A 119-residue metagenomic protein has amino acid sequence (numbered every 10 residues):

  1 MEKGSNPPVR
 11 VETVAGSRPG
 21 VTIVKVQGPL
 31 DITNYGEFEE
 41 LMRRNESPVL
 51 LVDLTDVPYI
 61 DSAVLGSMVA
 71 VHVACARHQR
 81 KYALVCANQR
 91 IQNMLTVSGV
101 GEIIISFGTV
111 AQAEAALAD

Functional and structural regions predicted by a protein language model:
E2-E40: STAS-typified acidic loop motif
R18, T55, A111: Conserved catalytic submotifs in the C-terminal HATPase_c
P29, V110-Q112: Short, solvent-exposed coil/turn elements at secondary-structure transition points
P29-I104: Amphipathic alpha-helical interaction surfaces in cytosolic regulatory modules
I105-T109: Short acidic-hydrophobic, aromatic-tinged amphipathic segments that line or gate anion-handling sites
A113-D119: A short, charged, amphipathic alpha-helix used as a generic interaction element across diverse proteins
